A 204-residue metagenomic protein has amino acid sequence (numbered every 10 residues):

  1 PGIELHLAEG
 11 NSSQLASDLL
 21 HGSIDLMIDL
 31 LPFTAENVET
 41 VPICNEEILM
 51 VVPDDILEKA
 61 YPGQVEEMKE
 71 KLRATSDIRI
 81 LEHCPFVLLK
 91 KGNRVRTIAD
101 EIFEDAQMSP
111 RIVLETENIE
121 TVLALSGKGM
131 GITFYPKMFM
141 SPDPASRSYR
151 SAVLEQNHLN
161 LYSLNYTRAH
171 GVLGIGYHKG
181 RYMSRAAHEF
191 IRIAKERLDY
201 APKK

Functional and structural regions predicted by a protein language model:
P1-E36, E115-T116: Central regulatory/effector-binding core of bacterial HTH transcription factors
G2-H6, S109-V113, H158, V172-G174: Residues at or immediately flanking beta-strands
E4, G22-S23, P42, P85 (+3 more regions): Conserved functional loop/turn residues at catalytic and ligand-binding sites
A16, L20, T40, T75-I78 (+1 more regions): Short hydrophobic/charged patches on amphipathic alpha-helices used for structural packing and interfaces
L19-D29, I48, M108, S126-I132: Alpha-to-beta junction loops
M27-L31, P53, L89-K90: Short beta-strand elements of ligand-binding domains
A35-P42, E46, E120-K179: Beta-alpha-beta core module
A60, E67-A106, M183-R192, A201: Secondary-structure junction motif
